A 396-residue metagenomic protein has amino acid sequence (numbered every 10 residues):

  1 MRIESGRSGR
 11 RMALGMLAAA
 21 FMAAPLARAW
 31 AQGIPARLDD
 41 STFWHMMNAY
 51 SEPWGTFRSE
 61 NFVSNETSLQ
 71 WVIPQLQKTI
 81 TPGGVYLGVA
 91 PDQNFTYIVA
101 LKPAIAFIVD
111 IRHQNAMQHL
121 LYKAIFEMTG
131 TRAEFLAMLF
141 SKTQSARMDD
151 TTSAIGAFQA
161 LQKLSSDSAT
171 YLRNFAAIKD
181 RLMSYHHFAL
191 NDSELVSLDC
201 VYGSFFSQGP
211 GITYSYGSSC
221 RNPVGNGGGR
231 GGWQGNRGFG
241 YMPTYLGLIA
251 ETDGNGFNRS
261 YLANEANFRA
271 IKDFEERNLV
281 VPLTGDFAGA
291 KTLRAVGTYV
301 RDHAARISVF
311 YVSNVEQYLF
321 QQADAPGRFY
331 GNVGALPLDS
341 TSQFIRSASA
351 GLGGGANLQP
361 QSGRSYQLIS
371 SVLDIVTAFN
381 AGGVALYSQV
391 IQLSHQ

Functional and structural regions predicted by a protein language model:
R2-A20: N-terminal secretory signal peptides and thylakoid transit peptides that target proteins across membranes
A29-Q32: Boundary at the C-terminal end of the N-terminal hydrophobic targeting segment
R37-E52, N65-W71: N-terminal regions that are enriched for targeting/export leaders and immediately downstream pro/stem segments
V63-T81: Conserved alpha-helix/loop element of class I SAM-dependent methyltransferases that forms part of the SAM/SAH-binding
T81-D92: Conserved class I S-adenosyl-L-methionine
Q93-L101: Conserved SAM-binding loop of SAM-dependent methyltransferases across substrates and taxa, primarily the Class I
A104-L279, A378-Q396: Class I S-adenosyl-L-methionine-dependent methyltransferase module
V224-Q396: Alpha-helical subdomain
